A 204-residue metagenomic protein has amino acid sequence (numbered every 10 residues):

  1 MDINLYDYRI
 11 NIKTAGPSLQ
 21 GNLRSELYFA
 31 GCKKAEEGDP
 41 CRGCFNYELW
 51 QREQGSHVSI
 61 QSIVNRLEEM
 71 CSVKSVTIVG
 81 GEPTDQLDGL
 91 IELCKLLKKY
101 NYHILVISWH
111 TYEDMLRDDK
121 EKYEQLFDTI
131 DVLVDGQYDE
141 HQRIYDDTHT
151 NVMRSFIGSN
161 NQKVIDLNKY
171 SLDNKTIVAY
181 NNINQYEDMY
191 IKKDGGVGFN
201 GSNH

Functional and structural regions predicted by a protein language model:
I3-L5, I10-V58: Canonical Radical SAM [4Fe-4S] cluster-binding loop centered on the CxxxCxxC motif and its immediate flanking residues
Q20-N22, C71, K99: Short gly/pro-enriched beta-turn/loop segments at secondary-structure junctions
R42-V58, S72-Q86, Y100-D118, F127-I165: Core AdoMet radical
I60-E68: Short, charged beta->alpha transition segments
S62, D88, E92-K99, Q125: Alpha-helical scaffolding segments of alpha/beta enzyme cores, especially the outer helices of TIM-barrel or partial
I63, L116-Y123: Short, acidic/polar
D85-K95, R143-G201: P-loop/Walker A phosphate-binding loop and immediately adjacent motor/lid segment at beta-alpha junctions
